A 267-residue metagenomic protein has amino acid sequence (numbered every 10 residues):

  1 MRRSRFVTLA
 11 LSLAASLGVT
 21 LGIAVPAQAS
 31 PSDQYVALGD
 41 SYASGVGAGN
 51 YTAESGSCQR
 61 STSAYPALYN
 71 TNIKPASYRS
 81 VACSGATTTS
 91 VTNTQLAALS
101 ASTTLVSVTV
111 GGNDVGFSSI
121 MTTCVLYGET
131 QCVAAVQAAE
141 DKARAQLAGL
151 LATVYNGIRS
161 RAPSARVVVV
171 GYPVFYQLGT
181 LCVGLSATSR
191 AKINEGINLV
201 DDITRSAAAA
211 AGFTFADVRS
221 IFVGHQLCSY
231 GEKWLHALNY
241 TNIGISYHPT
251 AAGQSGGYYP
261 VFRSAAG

Functional and structural regions predicted by a protein language model:
M1-A29: Secretory targeting and sorting signals
I23-V36, V91-V108, G112, L151-S164 (+1 more regions): Short amphipathic alpha-helices and their capping/turn segments at secondary-structure boundaries
A29-A82, A97: Serine-esterase "nucleophile elbow" of acetyl-processing enzymes
Q34-G39, A43-G45, S77-A82, T104-T109 (+3 more regions): Structural recognition of the beta-strand scaffold that forms the well-ordered cores of secreted hydrolase catalytic
V46, S90-A143: Oxyanion-hole/transition-state-stabilizing segment in secreted/luminal serine hydrolases and related acyltransferases
A48-Y51, S118-T130, C182, L227-L238: Short, flexible, mixed-charge acidic loops at enzyme active sites
L68-A76, G149-R166, L199-A216: A structural motif corresponding to the C-terminal end of an alpha-helix and its immediate exit/capping segment
P173-G267: Catalytic His-Asp segment of secreted/periplasmic serine-dependent ester chemistry enzymes
